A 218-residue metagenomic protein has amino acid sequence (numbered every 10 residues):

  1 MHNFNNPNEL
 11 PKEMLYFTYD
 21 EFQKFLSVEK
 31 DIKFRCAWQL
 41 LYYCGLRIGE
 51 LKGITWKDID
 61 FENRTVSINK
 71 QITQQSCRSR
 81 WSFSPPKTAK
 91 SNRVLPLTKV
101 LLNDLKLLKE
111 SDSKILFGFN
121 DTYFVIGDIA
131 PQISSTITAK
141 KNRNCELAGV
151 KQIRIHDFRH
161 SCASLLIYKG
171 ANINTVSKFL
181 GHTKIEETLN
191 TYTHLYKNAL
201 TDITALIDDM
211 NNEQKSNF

Functional and structural regions predicted by a protein language model:
M1-I54, E62, S91-N92, R159: Basic, Lys/Arg- and aromatic-enriched nucleic-acid-binding interface segment
P7-N8, Y16, I72, L180-A205: Catalytic-site neighborhood detector that most strongly recognizes the C-terminal catalytic loop/helix of tyrosine
Y19-D20, T98-K151: Active-site/catalytic core of tyrosine-dependent DNA strand-transfer enzymes
Q39, Y43, G49-E50, T136 (+3 more regions): C-terminal catalytic core of tyrosine-transesterase DNA break-rejoin enzymes
D58-T65, A171-T191: Short, polar N-cap/turn motifs at the start of nucleic acid-interacting alpha helices
N63, Q74-S76, W81-N92, K99-L101 (+2 more regions): C-terminal secondary-structure termini that scaffold catalytic or DNA-interacting sites
I155-H156, Y192: Catalytic tyrosine of NAD(P)H-dependent dehydrogenase/reductases that use a Tyr as the general acid/base
